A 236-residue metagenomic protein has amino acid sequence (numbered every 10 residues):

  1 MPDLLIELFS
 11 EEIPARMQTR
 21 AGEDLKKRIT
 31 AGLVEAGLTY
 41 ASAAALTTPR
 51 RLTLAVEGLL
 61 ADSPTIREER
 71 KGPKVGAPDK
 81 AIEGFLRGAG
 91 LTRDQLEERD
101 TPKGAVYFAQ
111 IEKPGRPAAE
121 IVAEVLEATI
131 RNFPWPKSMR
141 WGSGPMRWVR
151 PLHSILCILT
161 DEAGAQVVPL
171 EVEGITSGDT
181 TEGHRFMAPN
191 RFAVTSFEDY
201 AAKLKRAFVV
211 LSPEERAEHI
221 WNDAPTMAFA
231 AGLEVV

Functional and structural regions predicted by a protein language model:
M1-V236: Long, basic N-terminal domains or extensions that often function in RNA/ssDNA interaction or organelle/cellular
